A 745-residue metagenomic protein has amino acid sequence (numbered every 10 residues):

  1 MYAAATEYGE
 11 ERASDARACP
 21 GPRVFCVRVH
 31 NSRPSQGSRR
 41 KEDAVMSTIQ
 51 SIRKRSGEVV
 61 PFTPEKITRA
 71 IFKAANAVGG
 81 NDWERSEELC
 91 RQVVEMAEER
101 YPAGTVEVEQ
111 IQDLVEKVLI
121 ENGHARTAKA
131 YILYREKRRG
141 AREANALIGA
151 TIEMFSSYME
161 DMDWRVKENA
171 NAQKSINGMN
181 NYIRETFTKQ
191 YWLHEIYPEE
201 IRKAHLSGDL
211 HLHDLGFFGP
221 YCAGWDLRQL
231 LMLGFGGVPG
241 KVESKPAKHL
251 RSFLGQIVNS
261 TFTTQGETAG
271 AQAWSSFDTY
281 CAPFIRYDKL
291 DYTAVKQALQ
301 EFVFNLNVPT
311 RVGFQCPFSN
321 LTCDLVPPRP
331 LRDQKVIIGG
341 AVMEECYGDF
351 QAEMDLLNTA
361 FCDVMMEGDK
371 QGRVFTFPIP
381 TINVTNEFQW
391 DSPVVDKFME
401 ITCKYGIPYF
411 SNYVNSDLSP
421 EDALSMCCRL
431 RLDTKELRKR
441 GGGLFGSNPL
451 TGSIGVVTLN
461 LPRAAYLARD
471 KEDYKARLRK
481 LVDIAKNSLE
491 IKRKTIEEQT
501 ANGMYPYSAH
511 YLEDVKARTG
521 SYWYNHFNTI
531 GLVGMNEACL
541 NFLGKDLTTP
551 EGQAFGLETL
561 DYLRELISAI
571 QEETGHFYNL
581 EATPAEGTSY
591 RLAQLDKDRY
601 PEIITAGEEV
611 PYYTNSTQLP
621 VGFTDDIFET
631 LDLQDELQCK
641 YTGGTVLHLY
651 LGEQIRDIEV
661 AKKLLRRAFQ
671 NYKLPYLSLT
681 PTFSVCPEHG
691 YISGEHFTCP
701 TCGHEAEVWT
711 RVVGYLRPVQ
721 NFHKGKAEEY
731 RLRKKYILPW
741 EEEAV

Functional and structural regions predicted by a protein language model:
F25-V45: Short, Lys/Arg-enriched N-terminal segments with co-localized hydrophobic residues within the first ~10-30 amino acids
A44-M154, Y158, K734-K735: Charged, amphipathic alpha-helical regulatory modules used for macromolecular assembly or allosteric control
K137-Y524, K545, T549-T701, E705-V708: Conserved catalytic cores of very large enzyme subunits
H526, G531-C539: Extended amphipathic alpha-helical segments enriched in small hydrophobics
T682-T701, E707-V745: Intrinsic, low-complexity terminal and presequence regions
